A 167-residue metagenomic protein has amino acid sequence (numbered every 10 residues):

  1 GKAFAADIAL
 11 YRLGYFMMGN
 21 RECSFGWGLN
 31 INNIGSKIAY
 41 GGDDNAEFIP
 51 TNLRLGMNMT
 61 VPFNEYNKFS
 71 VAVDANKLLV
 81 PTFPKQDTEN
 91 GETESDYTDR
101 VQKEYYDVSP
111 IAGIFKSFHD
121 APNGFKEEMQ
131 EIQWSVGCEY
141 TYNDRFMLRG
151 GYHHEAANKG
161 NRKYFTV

Functional and structural regions predicted by a protein language model:
G1-V167: Outer-membrane beta-barrel porins/channels
